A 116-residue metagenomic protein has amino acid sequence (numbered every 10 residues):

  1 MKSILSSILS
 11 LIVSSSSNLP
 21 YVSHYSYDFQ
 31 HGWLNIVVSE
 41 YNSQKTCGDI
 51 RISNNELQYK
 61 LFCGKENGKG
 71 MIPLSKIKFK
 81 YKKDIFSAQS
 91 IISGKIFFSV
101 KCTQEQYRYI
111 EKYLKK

Functional and structural regions predicted by a protein language model:
M1-K2: N-terminal hydrophobic targeting signals that begin at the initiator methionine
L5-I8, I12-G48: Anionic N-terminal interaction surfaces
L19, N67-K69, F97: Local beta-strand/beta-hairpin segments that build beta-sheet-rich folds
Y25, K78-Y81: Short amphipathic beta-strand and strand-loop transition segments with alternating hydrophobic
F29-Q30, R51-L57, S93-G94: Short, solvent-exposed coil/turn segments at beta-strand boundaries
I36, L57-L61, K80-Y81, A88-S90: Short hydrophobic/aromatic-rich beta-strand segments that constitute the beta-sheet cores of beta-sandwich/beta-barrel
N42-D49, N54-K78: Phosphoinositide-binding peripheral membrane targeting modules
K80-K116: Acidic, Ser/Thr- and proline-rich intrinsically disordered linker/docking segments of eukaryotic scaffolds
